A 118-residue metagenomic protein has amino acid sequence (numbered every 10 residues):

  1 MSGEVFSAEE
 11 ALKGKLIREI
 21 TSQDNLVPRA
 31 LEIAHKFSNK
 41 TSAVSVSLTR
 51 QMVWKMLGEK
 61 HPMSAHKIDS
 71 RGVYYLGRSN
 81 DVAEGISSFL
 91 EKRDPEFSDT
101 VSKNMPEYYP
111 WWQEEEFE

Functional and structural regions predicted by a protein language model:
M1-E4: Short helix- or helix-capping micro-motifs that position conserved polar/aromatic residues at function-defining sites
S7-L16, R93: Active-site-proximal glycine-rich helix-loop-beta segment
A8-A11, A30, A34, G85: Small-residue (primarily alanine) positions within well-ordered alpha-helices, especially packing/interaction faces
A11, T49, F89: Terminal peptide-recognition signature
L12, K67-I68: Alpha-helix N-cap/N′ positions at the starts of helices
I17-K67, N80, E96-E118: C-terminal long alpha-helix characteristic of the crotonase
R78-S88: Interdomain hinge/lid region at the active-site interface of Rossmann-like NAD(P)-dependent oxidoreductases
